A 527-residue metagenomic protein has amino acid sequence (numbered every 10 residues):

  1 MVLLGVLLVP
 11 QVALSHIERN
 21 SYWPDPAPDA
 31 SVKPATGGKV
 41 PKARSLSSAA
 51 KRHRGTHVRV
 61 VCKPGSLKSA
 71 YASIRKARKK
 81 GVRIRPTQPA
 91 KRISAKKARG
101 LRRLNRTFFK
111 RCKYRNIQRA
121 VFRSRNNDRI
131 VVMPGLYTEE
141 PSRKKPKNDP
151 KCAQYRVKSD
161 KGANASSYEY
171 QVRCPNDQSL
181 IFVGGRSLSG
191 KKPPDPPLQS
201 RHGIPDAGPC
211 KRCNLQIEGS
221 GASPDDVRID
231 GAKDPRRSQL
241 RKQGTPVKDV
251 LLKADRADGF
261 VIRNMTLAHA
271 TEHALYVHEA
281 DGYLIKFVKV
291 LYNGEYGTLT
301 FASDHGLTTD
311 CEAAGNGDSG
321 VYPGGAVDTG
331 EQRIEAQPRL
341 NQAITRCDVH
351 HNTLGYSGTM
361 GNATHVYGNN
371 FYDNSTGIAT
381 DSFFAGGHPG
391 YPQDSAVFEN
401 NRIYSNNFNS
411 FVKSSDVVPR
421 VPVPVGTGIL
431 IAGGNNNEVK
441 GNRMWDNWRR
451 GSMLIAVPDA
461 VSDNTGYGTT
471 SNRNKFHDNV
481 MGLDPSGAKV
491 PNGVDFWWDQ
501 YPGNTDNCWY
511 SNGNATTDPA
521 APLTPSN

Functional and structural regions predicted by a protein language model:
M1-P10: Bacterial N-terminal signal peptides
H16-H57, A77, R103, Q154-Y155 (+3 more regions): Acidic, glycine- and Ser/Thr-rich low-complexity intrinsically disordered tracts in extracellular/secreted proteins
H16-R119, L136-T138, S142-V157: Right-handed parallel beta-helix/beta-solenoid
F108, P134, E139-E140, K144-K145 (+1 more regions): Right-handed parallel beta-helix/beta-spiral solenoid domain characteristic of secreted/periplasmic
A120-D128: Beta-strand repeat architectures
V121-F122, S179-G185, Q199-C210, V227 (+14 more regions): Glycine-rich beta-solenoid repeat tracts in large extracellular/virion proteins
N214, D258-H269, D281-Y296, D304-L354 (+5 more regions): Right-handed parallel beta-helix
